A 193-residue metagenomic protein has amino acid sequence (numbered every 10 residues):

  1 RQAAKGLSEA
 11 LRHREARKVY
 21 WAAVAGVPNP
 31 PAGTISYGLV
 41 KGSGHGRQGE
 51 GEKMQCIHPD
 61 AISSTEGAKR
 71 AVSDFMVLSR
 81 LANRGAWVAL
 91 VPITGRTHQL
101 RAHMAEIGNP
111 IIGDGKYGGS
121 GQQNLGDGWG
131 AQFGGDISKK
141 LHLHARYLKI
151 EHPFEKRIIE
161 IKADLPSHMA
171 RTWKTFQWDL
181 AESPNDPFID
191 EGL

Functional and structural regions predicted by a protein language model:
R1-L193: RNA pseudouridine synthases
